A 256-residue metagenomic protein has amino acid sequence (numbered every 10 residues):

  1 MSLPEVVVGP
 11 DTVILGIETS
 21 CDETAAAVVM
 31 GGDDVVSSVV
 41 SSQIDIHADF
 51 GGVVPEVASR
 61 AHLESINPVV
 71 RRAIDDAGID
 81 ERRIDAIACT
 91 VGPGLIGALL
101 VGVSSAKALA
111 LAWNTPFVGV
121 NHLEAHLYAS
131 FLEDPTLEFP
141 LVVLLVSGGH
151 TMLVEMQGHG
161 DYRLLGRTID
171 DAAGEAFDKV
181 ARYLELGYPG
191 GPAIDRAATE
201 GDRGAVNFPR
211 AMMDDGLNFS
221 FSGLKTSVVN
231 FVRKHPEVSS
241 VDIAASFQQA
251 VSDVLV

Functional and structural regions predicted by a protein language model:
S2-T12, V120-V142: Conserved phosphate-binding catalytic cores of ATP/NTP-utilizing and phosphoryl-transfer enzymes
V7-P93, H122, H126: N-terminal beta-alpha supersecondary unit
T24-M30, V143-L145, T151-E155: Short beta-strand scaffold segments in enzyme catalytic cores
V29-V36, V101-P116, L132-E138, Q157-R163 (+1 more regions): A glycine- and small-aliphatic-rich helix-loop capping segment at beta-alpha/alpha-beta transitions that lines
R83-D134: Glycine-rich phosphate-binding loop and adjoining helix at the ATP-binding site of ATP-dependent phosphoryl-transfer
P135, Q157-E200, K225-T226, F231-P236: Glycine-rich phosphate-binding loop plus the immediately following alpha-helix
R196-V256: A contiguous, well-structured pocket-lining segment that forms one wall/lid of small-molecule binding clefts in soluble
